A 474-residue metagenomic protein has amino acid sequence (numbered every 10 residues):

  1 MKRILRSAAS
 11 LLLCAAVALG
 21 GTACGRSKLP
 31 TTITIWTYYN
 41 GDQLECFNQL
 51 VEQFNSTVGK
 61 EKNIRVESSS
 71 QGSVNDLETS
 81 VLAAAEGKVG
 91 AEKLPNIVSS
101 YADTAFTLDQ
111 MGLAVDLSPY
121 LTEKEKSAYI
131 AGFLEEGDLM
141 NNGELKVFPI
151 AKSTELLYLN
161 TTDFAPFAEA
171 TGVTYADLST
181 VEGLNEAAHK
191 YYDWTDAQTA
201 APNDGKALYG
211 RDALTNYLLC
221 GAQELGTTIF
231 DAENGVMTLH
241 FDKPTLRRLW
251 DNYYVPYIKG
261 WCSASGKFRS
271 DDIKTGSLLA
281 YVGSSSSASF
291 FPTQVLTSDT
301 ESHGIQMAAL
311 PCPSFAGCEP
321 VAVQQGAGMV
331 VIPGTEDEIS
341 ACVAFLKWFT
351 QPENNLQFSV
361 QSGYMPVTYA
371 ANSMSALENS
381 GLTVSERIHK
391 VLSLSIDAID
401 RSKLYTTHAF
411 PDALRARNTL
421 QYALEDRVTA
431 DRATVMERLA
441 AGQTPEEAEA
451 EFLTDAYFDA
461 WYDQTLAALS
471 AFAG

Functional and structural regions predicted by a protein language model:
G41-R65, F106: Short, polar/charged alpha-helical segment
G59-G132, F167, L279-A280, S298-E301: Extracytoplasmic "Venus flytrap"/periplasmic binding protein-like
E86, I258-K259, S298-A371, K403: Extracytoplasmic/periplasmic substrate-recognition and gating elements
S100-L156, A201, G221-A222, G304-P313: Hinge/lid segment of periplasmic solute-binding proteins
S118-Y129, V173-S179, P202, L208 (+3 more regions): Short, solvent-exposed loop/beta-turn-alpha elements that line the ligand-binding surface or hinge of extracytoplasmic
M140-E155, E182-T238: Extracytoplasmic/periplasmic solute-binding protein
N185-Y192, A232-G266, C312: Glycine-centered hinge/linker elements that transmit conformational signals in sensory and ligand-binding systems
I396-G474: Conserved C-terminal helix/tail region of periplasmic/extracytoplasmic solute-binding proteins
